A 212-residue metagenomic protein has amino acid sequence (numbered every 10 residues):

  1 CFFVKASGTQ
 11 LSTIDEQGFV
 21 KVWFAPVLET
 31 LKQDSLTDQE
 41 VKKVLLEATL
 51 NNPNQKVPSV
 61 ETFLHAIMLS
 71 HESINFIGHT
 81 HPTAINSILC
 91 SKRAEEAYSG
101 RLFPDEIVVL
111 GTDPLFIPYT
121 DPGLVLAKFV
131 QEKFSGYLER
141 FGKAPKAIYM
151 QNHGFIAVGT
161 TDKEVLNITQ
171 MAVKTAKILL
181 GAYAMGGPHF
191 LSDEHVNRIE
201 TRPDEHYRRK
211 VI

Functional and structural regions predicted by a protein language model:
C1-I212: Glycine-rich flexible loops
